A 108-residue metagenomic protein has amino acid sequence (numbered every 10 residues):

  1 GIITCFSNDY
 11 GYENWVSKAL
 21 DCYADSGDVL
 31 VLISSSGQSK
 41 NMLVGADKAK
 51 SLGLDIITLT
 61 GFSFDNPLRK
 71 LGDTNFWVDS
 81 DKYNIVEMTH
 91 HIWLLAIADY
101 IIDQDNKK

Functional and structural regions predicted by a protein language model:
G1-K107: Glycine-rich phosphate-binding loops that contact phosphosugars or nucleotide phosphates
